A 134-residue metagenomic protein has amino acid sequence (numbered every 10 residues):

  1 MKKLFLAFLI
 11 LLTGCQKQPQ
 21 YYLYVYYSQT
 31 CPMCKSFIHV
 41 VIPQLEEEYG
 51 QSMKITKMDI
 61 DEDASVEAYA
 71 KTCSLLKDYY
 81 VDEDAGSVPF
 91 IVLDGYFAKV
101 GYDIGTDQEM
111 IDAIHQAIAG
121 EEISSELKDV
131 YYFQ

Functional and structural regions predicted by a protein language model:
M1-A7: Sec-dependent signal peptide recognition, specifically the positively charged N-region followed immediately by
L12-G14: C-terminal motif of bacterial Sec signal peptides marking the signal peptidase cleavage site
K17-Q51: Local sequence-structure signature of Cys/Sec-based thiol-disulfide redox active-site neighborhoods
Y24-V25, K54-M58, P89-V92: Structural recognition of the beta-strand scaffold that forms the well-ordered cores of secreted hydrolase catalytic
S28-M33, I60-S65, Y96-K99, I104-G105: Solvent-exposed loop/turn segments at secondary-structure junctions within structured extracellular/periplasmic domains
Q51-A68: Thiol-based oxidoreductase modules, predominantly thioredoxin-like and allied folds used for disulfide exchange
K71-Y96: Short, structured active-site "lid" loops
S87, V92-L127: Non-catalytic, surface beta->alpha helical segment in thiol-disulfide oxidoreductase systems
